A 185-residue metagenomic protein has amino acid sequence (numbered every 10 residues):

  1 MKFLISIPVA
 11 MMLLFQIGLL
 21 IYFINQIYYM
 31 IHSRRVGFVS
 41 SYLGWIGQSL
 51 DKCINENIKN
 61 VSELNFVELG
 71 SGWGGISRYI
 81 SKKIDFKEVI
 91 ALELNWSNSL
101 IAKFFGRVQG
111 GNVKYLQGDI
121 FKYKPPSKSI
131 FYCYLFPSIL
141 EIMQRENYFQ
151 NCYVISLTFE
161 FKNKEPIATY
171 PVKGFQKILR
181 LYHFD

Functional and structural regions predicted by a protein language model:
M1-K59: S-adenosyl-L-methionine
S62-G72: Conserved class I S-adenosyl-L-methionine
G74-R78: Glycine-rich SAM-binding Motif I of class I
E88-E93: Conserved SAM-binding motif I beta-strand of class I
A102: Conserved SAM-binding loop
Q109-I120: Conserved SAM-binding strand-loop segment of SAM-dependent methyltransferases
S127-Y134: Short SAM/SAH-binding signature in class I
S138-D185: C-terminal substrate-binding/active-site "lid" region of AdoMet-derived donor-dependent transferases
